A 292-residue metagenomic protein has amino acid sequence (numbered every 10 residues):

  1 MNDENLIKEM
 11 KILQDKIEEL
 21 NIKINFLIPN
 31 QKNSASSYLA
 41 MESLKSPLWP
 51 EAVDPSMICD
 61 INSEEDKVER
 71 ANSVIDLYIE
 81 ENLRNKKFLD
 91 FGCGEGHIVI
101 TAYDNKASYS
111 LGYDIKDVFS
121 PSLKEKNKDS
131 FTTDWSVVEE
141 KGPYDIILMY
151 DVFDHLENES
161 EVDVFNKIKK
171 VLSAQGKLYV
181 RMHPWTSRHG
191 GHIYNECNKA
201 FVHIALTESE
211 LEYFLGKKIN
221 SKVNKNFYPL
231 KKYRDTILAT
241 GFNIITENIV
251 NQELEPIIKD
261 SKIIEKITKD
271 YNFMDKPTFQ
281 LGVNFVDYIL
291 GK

Functional and structural regions predicted by a protein language model:
P47-S73: Class I SAM-dependent methyltransferase Rossmann-like catalytic core, especially the SAM/SAH-binding loop
K86-G94: Conserved class I S-adenosyl-L-methionine
E95-V137: Class I SAM-dependent methyltransferase SAM/SAH-binding core
N127, R234-L238, I244-K292: A C-terminal cap/extension of S-adenosyl-L-methionine-dependent methyltransferases that defines the acceptor-substrate
L148: A conserved beta-strand element that flanks and buttresses the S-adenosyl-L-methionine
V162-A174: A short glycine-rich, Lys/Arg-flanked "PGG" loop and its adjoining helix->strand segment in the class I
Y179-L206: Conserved class I S-adenosyl-L-methionine
K217-K232: Acceptor-substrate binding/catalytic loop of class I
